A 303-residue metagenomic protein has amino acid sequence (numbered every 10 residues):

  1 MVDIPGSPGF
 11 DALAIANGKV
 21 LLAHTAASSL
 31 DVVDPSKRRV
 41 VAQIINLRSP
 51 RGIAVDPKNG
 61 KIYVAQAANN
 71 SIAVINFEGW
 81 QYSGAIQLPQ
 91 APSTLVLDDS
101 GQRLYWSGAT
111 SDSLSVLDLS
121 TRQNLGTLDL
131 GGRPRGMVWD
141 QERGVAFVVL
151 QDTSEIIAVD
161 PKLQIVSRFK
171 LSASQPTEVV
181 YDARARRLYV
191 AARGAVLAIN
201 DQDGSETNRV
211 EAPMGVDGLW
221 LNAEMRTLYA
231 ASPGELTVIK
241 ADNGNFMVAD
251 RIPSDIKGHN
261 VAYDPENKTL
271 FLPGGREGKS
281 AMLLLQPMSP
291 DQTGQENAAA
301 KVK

Functional and structural regions predicted by a protein language model:
M1-K303: Predominantly soluble domains enriched in secretory-pathway, periplasmic, or organellar proteins
